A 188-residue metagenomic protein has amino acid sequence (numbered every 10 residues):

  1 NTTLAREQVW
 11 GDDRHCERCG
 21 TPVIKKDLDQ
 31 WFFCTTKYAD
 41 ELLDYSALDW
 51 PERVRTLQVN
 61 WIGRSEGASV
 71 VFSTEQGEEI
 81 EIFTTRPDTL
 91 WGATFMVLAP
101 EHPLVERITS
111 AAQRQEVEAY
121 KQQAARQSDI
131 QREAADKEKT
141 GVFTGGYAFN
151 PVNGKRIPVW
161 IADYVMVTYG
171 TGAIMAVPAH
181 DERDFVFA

Functional and structural regions predicted by a protein language model:
N1-K137: Conserved, charged catalytic cores of large soluble enzymes
H102-F187: Catalytic alpha/beta core of large soluble enzyme barrels
